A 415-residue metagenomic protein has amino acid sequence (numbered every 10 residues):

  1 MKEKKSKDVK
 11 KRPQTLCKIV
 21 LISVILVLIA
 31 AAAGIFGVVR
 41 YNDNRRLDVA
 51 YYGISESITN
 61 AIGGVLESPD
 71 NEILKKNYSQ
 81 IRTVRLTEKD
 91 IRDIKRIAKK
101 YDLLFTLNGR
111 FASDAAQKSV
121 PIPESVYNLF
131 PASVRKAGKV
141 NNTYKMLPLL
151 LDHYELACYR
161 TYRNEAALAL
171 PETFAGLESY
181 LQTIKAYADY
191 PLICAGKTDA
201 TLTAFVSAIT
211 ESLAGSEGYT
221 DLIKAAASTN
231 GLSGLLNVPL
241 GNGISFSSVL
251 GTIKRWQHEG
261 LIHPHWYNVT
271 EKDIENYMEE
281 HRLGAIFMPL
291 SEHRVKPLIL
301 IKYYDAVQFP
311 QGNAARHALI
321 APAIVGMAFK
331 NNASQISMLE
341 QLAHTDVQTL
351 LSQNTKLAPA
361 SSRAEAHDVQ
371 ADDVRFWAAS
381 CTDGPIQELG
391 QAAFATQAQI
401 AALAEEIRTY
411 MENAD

Functional and structural regions predicted by a protein language model:
M1-F111, D415: Conserved N-terminal structural module of periplasmic/extracytoplasmic solute-binding proteins
I58, L319-I320, T349-D415: C-terminal capping/gating helix-and-loop segments adjacent to ligand/active sites or protein-protein/ligand interfaces
T83-D93, A175-G176, P264-E279: Short helix-initiation/N-cap motifs at beta->coil->alpha
N108-E155: Hinge/lid segment of periplasmic solute-binding proteins
G109-A116, F287-Y303: A ligand-binding cleft/hinge motif common to bilobed small-molecule-binding domains
E178-L235: Extracytoplasmic/periplasmic solute-binding protein
T220-Y267: Glycine-centered hinge/linker elements that transmit conformational signals in sensory and ligand-binding systems
P297-K356: Extracytoplasmic/periplasmic substrate-recognition and gating elements
